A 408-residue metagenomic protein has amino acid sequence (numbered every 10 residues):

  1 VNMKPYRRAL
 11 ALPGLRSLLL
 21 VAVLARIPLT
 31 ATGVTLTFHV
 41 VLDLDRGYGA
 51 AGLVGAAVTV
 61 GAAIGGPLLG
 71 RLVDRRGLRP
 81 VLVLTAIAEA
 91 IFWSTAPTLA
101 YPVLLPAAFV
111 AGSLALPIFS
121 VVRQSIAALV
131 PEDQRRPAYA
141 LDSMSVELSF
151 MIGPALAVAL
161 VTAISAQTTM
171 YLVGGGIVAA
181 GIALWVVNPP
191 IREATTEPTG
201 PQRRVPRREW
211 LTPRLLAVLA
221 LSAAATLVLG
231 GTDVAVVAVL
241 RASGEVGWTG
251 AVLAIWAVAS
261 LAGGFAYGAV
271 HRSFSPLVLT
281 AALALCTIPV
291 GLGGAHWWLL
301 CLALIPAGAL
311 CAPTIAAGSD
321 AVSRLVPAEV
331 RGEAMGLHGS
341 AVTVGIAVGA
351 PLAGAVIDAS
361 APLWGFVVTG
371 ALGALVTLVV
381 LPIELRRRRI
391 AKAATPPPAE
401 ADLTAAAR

Functional and structural regions predicted by a protein language model:
N2-V60, E209-A254: Helix-loop boundary and gating motifs at the non-cytosolic
A63-T98: Conserved MFS/SLC helix-loop-helix module at the cytosolic interface between two early adjacent transmembrane helices
I64-G77, V161, A262-S275, I357: Helix-to-loop junctions at the C-terminal end of transmembrane segments in multipass secondary transporters
I87-A100, A284-A295: C-terminal ends and interior cores of transmembrane alpha-helices in multi-pass membrane transporters/permeases
F109-L148: Cytoplasmic helix-loop-helix junction between adjacent transmembrane helices in 12-TM secondary transporters
P117-V130, V236, P313-V326: Intracellular juxtamembrane helix-capping segments at the cytosolic ends of symmetry-related transmembrane helices
L277-A316: C-terminal transmembrane helical hairpin of 12-TM major facilitator-type secondary transporters
V330-S360: A late C-terminal transmembrane helix in Major Facilitator Superfamily
